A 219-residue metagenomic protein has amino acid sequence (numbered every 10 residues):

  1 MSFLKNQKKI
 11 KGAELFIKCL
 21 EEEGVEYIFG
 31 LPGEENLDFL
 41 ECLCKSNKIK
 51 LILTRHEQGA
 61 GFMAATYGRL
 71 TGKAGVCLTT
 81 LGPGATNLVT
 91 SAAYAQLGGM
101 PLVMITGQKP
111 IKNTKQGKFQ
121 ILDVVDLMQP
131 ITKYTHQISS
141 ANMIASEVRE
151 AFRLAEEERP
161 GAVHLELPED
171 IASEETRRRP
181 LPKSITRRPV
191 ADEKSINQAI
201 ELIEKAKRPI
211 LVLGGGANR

Functional and structural regions predicted by a protein language model:
S2-R219: N-terminal alpha/beta PP-like core and its mobile active-site loop of ThDP/TPP-dependent enzymes
